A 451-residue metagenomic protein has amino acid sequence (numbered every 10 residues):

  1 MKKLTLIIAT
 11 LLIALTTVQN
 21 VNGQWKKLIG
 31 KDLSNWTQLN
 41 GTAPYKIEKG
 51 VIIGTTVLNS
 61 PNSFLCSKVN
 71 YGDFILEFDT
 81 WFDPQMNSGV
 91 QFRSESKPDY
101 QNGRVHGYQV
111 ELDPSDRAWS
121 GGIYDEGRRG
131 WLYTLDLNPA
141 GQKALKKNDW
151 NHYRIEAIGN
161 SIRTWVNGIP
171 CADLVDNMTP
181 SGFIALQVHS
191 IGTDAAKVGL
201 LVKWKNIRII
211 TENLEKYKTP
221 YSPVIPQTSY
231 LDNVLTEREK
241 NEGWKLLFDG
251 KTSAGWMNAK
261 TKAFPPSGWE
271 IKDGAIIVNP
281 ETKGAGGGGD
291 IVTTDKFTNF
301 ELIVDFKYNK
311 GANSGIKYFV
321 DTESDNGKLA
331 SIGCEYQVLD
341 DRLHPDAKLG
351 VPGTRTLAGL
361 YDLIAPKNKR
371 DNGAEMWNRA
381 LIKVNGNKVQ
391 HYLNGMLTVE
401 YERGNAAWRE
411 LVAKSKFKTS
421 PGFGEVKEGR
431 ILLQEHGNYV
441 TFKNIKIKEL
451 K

Functional and structural regions predicted by a protein language model:
M1-Q24: Bacterial Sec-dependent N-terminal signal peptides
N22-K451: Carbohydrate-interacting regions of secretory-pathway proteins
